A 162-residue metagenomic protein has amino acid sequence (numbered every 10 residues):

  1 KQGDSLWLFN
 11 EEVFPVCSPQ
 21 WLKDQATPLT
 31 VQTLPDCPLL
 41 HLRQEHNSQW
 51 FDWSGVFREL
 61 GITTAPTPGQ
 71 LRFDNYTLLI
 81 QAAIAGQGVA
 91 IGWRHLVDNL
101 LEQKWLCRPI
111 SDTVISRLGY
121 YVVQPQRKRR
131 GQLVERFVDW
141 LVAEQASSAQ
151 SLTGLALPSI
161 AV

Functional and structural regions predicted by a protein language model:
Q2-Q87, G92-L96, L101-S116, E144-V162: C-terminal regulatory
V16-P19, Y120-R130: A bilobed periplasmic-binding-protein/Venus flytrap-type ligand-binding module shared by bacterial periplasmic
R72, R94, R127-R130, R136: Basic side chains
F73-Y76, Y120-Y121, F137-W140: Aromatic side chains
Q81, I110-S111, Q124-R129, V134: Short alpha-helix boundary/capping motifs
R129-A143, S148-S151: Short amphipathic alpha-helical coupling segments at ligand-binding clamshell hinges and other catalytic/signaling
